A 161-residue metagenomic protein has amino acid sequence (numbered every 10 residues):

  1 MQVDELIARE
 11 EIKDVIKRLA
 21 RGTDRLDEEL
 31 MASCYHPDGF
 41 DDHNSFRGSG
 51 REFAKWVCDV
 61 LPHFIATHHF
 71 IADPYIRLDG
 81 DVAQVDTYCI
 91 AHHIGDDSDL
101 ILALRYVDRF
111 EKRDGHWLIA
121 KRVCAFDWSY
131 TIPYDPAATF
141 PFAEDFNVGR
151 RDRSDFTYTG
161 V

Functional and structural regions predicted by a protein language model:
M1-R21, R25, E29-S33, P37: Short, low-complexity N-terminal intrinsically disordered segments enriched in polar/charged residues
I7-E10, A72, Y88, T159: Binding-site signature for planar aromatic cofactors or substrates
T23, Y35, C89-A91, V123-F126: Short beta-strand segments enriched in hydrophobic/aromatic residues within well-folded beta-rich domains
E28-G95: A solvent-exposed, acidic/Ser-Thr-rich amphipathic alpha-helical stretch
H69-I71, I101-V107: Short, surface-exposed coil-to-beta transition loops
Q84, R105-A137: Short beta-strand edge/turn micro-motifs at domain boundaries
I132-V161: Acidic/histidine-enriched, glycine/proline-rich intrinsically disordered or flexible terminal extensions
